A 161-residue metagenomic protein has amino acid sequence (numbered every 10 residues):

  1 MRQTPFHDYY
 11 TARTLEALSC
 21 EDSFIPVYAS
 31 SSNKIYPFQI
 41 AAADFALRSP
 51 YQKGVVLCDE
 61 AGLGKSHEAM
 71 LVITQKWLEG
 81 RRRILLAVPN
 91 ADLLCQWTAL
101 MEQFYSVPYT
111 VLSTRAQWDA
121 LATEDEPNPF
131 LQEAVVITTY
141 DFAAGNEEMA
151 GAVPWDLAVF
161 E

Functional and structural regions predicted by a protein language model:
R2-D44, R48, K53, K65-E161: SF2 helicase/translocase NTPase motor core, specifically the RecA-like lobe 1 inter-motif segment between Walker
A61: The conserved Walker
